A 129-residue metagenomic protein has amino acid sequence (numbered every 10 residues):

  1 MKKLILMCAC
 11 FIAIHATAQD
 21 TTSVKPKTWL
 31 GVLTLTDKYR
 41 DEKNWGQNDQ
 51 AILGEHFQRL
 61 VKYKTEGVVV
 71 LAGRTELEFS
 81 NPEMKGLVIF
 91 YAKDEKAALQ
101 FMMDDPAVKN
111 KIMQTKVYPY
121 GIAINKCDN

Functional and structural regions predicted by a protein language model:
M1-T22: Bacterial Sec-dependent N-terminal signal peptides
Q19-N129: Conserved, structured core segments of small domains
